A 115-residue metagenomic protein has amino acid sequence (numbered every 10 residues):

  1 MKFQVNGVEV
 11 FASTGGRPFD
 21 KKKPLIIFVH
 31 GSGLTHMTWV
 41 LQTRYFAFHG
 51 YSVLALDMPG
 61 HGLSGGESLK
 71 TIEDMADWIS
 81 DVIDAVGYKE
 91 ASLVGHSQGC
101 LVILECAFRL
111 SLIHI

Functional and structural regions predicted by a protein language model:
M1-E9: N-terminal cap/lid segment of alpha/beta-hydrolase-fold proteins
V8, S13, F48, S52-V94: Active-site loop/oxyanion-hole signature of alpha/beta-hydrolase fold enzymes
F11-L63: Conserved HGGG/HGGXW glycine-rich cap/lid loop of the alpha/beta-hydrolase fold
H30-S32, A91, G95-H96: Conserved alpha/beta-hydrolase "nucleophile elbow" surrounding the catalytic nucleophile
T35, H96, R109-L110: A short His-aromatic
C100-S111: Short glycine-enriched nucleophile-adjacent loop and the immediately C-terminal alpha-helix near the catalytic center
I113-I115: Conserved small/polar residues in nucleotide/adenosyl-binding loops
